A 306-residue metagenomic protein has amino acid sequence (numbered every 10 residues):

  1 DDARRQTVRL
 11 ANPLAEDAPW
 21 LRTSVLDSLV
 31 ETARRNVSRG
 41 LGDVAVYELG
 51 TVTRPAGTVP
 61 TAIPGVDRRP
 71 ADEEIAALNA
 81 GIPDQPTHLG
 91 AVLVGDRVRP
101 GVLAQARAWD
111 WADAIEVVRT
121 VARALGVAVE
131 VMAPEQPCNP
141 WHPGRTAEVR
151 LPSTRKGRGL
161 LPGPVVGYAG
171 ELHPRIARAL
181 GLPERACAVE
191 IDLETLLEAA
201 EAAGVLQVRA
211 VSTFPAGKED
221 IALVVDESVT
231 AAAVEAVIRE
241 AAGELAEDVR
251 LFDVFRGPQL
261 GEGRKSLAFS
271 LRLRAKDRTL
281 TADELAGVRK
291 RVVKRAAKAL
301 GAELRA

Functional and structural regions predicted by a protein language model:
D1-V44, R272-R274, T279, E284-A306: Extended, well-folded interaction surfaces typified by the phenylalanyl-tRNA synthetase beta subunit core
N12-L14, T51, L93-G95, L151 (+1 more regions): Short, structured patches in soluble enzyme cores that scaffold and shape functional sites
L29, D72-I75: Active-site helix-to-loop segments that bind/position phosphate- or nucleotide-bearing substrates and donors across
E31, R35, R39, P55 (+2 more regions): Short, well-ordered loop/turn and helix-capping segments at boundaries between secondary-structure elements and domains
G40-L49, V249-L251: Short coil/turn segments at secondary-structure boundaries
T58-T61, G65-V66: Acidic, serine/proline-rich low-complexity intrinsically disordered regions
I63, I75, D84-Q85, G90 (+1 more regions): A carboxyl-terminal module marker
P64, P70, A77-N79: Bacterial N-terminal Sec-type targeting sequences
